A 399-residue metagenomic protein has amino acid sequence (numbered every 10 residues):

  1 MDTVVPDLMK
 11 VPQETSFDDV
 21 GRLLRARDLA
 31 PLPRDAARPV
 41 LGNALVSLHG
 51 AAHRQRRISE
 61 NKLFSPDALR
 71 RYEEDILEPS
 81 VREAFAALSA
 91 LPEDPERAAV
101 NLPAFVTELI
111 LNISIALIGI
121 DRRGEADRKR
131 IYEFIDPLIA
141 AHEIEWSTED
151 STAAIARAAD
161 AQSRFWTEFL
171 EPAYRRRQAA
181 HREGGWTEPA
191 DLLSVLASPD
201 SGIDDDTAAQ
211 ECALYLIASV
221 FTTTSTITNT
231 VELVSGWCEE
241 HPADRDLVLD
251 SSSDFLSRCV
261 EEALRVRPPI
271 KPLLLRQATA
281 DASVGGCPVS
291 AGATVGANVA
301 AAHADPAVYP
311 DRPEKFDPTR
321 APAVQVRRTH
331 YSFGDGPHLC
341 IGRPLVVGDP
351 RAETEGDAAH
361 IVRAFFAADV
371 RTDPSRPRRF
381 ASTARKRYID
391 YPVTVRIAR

Functional and structural regions predicted by a protein language model:
M1-A68, Y132-I144: Cytochrome P450 substrate-recognition site 1
D28, N298-Q325, F333: Conserved cytochrome P450 K-helix/beta-meander segment immediately N-terminal to the heme-binding cysteine loop
R71-S225: Cytochrome P450 heme-thiolate monooxygenase catalytic core
R130-S147, D250-C259, A321-V324, F380-I389: Short, mixed-charge aromatic SLiMs
A209-L214, V220-V248, G342-D369: Cytochrome P450 catalytic-core helices
L249-C287: Conserved cytochrome P450 K-helix E-x-x-R motif and the immediately C-terminal K′/meander segment
E314, R320-Y391: Cytochrome P450 heme-thiolate "Cys pocket" and heme-binding signature region
